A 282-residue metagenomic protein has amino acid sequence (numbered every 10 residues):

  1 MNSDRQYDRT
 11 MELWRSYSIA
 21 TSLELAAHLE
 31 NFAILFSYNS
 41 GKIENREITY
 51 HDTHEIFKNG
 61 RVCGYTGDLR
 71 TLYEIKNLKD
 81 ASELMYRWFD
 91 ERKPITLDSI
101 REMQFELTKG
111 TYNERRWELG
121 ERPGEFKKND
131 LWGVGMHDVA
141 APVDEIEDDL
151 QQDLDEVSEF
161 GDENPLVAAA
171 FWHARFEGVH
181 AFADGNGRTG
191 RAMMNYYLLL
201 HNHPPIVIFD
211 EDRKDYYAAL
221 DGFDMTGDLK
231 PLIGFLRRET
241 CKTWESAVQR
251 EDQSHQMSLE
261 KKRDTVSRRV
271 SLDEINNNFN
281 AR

Functional and structural regions predicted by a protein language model:
M1-R282: FIC/Doc superfamily catalytic core
